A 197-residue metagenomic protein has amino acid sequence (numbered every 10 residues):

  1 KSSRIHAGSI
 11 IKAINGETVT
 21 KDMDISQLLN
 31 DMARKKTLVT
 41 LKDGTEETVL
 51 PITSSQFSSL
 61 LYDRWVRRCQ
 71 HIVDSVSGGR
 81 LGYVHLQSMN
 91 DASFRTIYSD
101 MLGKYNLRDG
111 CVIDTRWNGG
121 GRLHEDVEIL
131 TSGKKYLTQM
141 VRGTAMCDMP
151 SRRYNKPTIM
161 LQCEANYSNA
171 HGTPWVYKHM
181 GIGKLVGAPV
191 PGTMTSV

Functional and structural regions predicted by a protein language model:
K1-H6: Glycine-rich active-site/cofactor-binding loop and its immediate structural neighborhood
A7, K12, E17-V197: Cleft-lining beta-strand/loop regions that shape enzyme active-site pockets
